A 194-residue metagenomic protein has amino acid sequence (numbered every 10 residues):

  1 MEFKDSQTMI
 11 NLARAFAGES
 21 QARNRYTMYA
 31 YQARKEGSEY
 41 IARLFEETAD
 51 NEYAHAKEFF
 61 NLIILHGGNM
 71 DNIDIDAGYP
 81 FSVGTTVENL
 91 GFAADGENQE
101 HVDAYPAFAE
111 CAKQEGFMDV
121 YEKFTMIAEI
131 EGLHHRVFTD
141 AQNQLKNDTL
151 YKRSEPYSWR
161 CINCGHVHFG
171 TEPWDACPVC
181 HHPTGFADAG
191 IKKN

Functional and structural regions predicted by a protein language model:
M1-N194: Non-heme di-metal
